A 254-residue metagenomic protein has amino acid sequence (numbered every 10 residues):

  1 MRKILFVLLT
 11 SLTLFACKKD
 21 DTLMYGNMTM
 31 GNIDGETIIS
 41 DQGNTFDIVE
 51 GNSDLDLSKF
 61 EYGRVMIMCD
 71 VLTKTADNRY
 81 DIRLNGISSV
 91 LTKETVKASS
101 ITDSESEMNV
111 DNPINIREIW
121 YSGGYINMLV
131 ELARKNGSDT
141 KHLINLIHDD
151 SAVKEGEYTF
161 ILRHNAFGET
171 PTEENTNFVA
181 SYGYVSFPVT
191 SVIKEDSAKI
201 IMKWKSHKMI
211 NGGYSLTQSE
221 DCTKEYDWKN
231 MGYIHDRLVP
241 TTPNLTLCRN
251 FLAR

Functional and structural regions predicted by a protein language model:
M1-I4: Positively charged n-region of N-terminal signal peptides that target proteins for export
V7: Lipid deacylating catalytic domains
T13-A16: C-terminal motif of bacterial Sec signal peptides marking the signal peptidase cleavage site
K18-D21: Bacterial signal peptide processing site
M24: Cys/His-rich zinc-coordinating "finger/knuckle" motifs
N27-R254: First exposed extracellular module after export/assembly in secreted or surface-exposed proteins
